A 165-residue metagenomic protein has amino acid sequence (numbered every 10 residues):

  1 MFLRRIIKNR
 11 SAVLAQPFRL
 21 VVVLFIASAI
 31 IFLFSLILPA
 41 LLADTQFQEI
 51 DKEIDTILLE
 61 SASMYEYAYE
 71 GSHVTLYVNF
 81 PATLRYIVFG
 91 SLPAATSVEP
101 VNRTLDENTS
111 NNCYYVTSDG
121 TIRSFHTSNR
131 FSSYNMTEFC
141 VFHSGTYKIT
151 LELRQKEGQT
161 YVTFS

Functional and structural regions predicted by a protein language model:
M1-L14: N-terminal leader/signal peptides at the extreme start of proteins
R5, S28, L41-Q48, S61 (+1 more regions): Short amphipathic alpha-helical patches
I6, A68-E70, V78, H143 (+1 more regions): A generic structural signal for short, solvent-exposed coil/turn residues that cap or connect secondary-structure
F18-D55: Aliphatic-rich helix starts adjacent to a transmembrane/signal segment
E53-Y69: N-terminal alpha-helical signal peptides/signal-anchor transmembrane segments
M64-Y86: Short, glycine/small-hydrophobic-rich surface segments
A82-S165: Intrinsically disordered, low-complexity regions enriched in Pro/Ser/Thr/Gly and acidic residues
